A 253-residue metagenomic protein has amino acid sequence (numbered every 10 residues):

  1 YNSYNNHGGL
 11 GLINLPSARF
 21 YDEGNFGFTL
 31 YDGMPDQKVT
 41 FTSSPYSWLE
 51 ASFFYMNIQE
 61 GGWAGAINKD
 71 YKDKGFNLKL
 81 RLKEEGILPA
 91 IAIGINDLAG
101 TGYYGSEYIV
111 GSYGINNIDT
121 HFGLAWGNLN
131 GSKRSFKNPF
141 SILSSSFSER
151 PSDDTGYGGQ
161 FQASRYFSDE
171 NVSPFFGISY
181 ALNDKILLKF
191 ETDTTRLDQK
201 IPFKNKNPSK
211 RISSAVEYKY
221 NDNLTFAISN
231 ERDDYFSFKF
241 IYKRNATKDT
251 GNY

Functional and structural regions predicted by a protein language model:
Y1-Y103, I115-I118, G127-N128, P151-D153 (+5 more regions): Transmembrane beta-barrel domains of Gram-negative outer membranes and organellar outer membranes
L10, Q37, Y108-V110, G131 (+1 more regions): Extended assembly/interaction regions that build large supramolecular complexes
S17, R134-D153, S237-Y253: Extracellular/periplasmic loop regions
G24-F26, Q37-V39, K74-L78, G105-I109 (+4 more regions): Hydrophobic, lipid-facing positions within transmembrane beta-strands of outer-membrane proteins
W63-I67, Y104-Y108, K133-N138, K200-N207 (+1 more regions): Outer-membrane beta-barrel translocator domains and adjoining extracellular loop/strand segments of Gram-negative
G114-A181: Histidine/lysine/aspartate-rich catalytic loop segments that bind and position anionic ligands
G158-Q160, Y166, K219-T225, S229-Y253: Flexible, glycine-rich linker and terminal segments associated with outer-membrane beta-barrel/transport systems
K204-Y218, D222-N223, I228: Extended hydrophobic/aromatic segments used for targeting, binding, or gating
